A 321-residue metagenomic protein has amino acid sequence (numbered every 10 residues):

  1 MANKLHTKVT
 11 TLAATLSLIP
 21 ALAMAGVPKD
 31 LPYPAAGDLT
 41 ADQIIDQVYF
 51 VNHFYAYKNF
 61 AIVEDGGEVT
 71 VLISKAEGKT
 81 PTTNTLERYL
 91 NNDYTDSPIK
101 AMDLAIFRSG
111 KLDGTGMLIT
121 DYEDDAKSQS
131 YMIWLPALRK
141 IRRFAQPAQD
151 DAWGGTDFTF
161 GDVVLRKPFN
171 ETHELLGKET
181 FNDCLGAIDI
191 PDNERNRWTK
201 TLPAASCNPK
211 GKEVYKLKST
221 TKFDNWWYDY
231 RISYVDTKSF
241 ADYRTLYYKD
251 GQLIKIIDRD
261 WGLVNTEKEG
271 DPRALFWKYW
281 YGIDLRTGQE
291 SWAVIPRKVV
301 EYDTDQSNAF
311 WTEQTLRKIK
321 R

Functional and structural regions predicted by a protein language model:
A2-A13: Bacterial N-terminal signal peptides that target proteins for export
T11-A21: Bacterial N-terminal signal peptides
G26-R142: N-terminal mature ectodomain segment of secretory-pathway/periplasmic proteins
G26-V27, R108, L118-T120, S130-P168 (+1 more regions): Gly/Pro-enriched, hydrophobic low-complexity segments that function as extracytoplasmic propeptides/linkers
G78-T95, T120, L175-K178, W198-C207 (+1 more regions): Short amphipathic beta-strand and strand-loop transition segments with alternating hydrophobic
L112, E194, G262-V264: Beta-strand-enriched cores of mature, soluble protein domains
D157-N196: Surface-exposed beta-loop interaction hotspot
F310-R321: Short, low-complexity, Pro/Ser/Thr/Gly-rich segments in the mature regions of secreted, periplasmic
